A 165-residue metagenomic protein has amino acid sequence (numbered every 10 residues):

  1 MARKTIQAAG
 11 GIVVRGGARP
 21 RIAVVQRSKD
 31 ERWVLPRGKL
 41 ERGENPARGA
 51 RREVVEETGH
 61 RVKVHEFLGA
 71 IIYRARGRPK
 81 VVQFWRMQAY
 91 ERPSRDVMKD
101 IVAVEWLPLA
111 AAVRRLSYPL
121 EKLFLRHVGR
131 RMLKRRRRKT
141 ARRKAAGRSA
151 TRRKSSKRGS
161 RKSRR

Functional and structural regions predicted by a protein language model:
M1-L35: N-terminal strand-loop-strand
Q7, I101, A110, K139 (+2 more regions): N-terminal cationic amphipathic segment used for targeting or macromolecule association
A9-G10, G17-R19, Y90, R142 (+2 more regions): Intrinsic disorder/low-complexity segments
Q26, H65, G69, D100 (+2 more regions): Residue-level detector of alpha-helical recognition elements and their boundaries
L40-V64, L68-F124, R164-R165: Unchanged
R92, M132-R135: Solvent-exposed amphipathic alpha-helical surface segments
L123-R131: A small-molecule sensor/coupling module
K134-R165: Arg/Lys-rich, intrinsically disordered low-complexity tails that mediate electrostatic binding and condensation
